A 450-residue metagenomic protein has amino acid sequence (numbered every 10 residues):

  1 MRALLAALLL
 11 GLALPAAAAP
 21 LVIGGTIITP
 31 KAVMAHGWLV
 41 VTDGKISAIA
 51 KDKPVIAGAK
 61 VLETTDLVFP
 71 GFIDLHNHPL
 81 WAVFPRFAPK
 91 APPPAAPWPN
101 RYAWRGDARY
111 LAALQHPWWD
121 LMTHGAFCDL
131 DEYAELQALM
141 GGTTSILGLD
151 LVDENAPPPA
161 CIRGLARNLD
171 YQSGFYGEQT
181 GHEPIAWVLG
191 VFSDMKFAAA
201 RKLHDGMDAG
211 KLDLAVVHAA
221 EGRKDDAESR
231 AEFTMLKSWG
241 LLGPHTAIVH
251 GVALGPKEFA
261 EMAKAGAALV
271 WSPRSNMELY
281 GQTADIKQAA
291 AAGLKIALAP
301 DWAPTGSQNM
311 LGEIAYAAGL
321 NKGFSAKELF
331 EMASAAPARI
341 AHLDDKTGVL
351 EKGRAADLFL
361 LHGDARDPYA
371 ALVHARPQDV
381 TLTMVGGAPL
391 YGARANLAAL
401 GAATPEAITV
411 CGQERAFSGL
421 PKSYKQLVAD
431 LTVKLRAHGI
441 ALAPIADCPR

Functional and structural regions predicted by a protein language model:
L5-A6, A18-I56, N77-G177, G181 (+2 more regions): Active-site microenvironment of metallo-dependent hydrolases
A13-P15: N-terminal signal peptide c-region/cleavage motif recognized by signal peptidases
G25, L39, G44, T65 (+12 more regions): Divalent metal-coordination and catalytic microenvironments
D52-F69, D74: Active-site metal-binding motif and surrounding structural segment of the metallo-beta-lactamase
G71-F84, L214-G222: Histidine-centered catalytic micro-motifs
F84-R86, P159, D225-M235, E258-A263 (+4 more regions): Histidine/acidic-residue-rich catalytic or RNA/ligand-binding cores of hydrolases and nuclease-related proteins
T143-P244: Metal-coordinating catalytic core of metallo-dependent amide/deamination hydrolases
S238-H245, Q282-A365, H374-P389: His/Asp/Glu-enriched, well-ordered alpha-helical/loop segment that forms or immediately abuts the divalent-metal
